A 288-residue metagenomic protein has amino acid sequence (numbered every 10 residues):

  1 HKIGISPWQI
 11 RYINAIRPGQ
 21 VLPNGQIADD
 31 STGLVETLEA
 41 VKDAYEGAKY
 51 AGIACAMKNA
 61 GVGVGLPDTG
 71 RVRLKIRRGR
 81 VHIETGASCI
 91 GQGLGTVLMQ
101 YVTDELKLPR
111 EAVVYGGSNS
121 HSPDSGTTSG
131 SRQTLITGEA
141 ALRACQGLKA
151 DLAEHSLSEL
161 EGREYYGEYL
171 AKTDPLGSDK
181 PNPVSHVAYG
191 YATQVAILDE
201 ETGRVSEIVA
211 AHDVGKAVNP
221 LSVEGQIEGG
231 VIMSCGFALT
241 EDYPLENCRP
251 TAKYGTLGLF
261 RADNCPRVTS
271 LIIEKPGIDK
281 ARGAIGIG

Functional and structural regions predicted by a protein language model:
H1-E36, D43-G288: Cofactor-binding beta-sheet edge motifs in enzyme active sites
